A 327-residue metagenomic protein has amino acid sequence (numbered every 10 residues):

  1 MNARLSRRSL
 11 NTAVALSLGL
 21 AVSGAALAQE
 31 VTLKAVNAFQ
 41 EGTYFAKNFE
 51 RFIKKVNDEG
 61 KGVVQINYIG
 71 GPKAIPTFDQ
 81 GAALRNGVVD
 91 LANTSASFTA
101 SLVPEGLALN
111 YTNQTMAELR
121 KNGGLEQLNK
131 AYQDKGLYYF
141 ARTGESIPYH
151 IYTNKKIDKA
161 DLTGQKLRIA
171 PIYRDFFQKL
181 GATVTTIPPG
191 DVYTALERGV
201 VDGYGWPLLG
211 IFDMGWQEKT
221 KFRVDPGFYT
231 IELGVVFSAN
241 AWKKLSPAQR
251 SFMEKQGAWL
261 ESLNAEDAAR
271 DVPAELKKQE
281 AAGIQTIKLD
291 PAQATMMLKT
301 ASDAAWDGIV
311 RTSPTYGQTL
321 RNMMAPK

Functional and structural regions predicted by a protein language model:
N2-L5, V14-L16, Q29-Q114, Y132-K327: N-terminal secretory/targeting leader peptides
S9-N11: Mature extracytoplasmic enzyme cores
V22-A28: Sec/Tat signal peptide C-region and signal peptidase I cleavage site
Q114-Y132: A gly/proline- and charged-residue-enriched helix-loop-helix capping module
